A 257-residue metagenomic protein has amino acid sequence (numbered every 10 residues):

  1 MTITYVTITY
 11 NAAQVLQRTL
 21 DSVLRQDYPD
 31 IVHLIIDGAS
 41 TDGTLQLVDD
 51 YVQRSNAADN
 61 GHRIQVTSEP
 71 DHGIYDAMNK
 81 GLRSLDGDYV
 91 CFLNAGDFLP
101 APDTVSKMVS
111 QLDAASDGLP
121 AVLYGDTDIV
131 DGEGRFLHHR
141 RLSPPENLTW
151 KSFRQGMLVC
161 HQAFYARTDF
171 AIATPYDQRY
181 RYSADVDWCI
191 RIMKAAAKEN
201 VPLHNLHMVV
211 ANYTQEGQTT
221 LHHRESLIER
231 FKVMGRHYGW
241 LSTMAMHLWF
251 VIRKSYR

Functional and structural regions predicted by a protein language model:
M1-L221, S255-R257: Nucleotide-sugar donor-binding/catalytic module of glycosyltransferases that assemble extracellular/cell-envelope
Q26-Y28, M234-R257: Membrane-interface aromatic/basic loop that binds lipid-linked glycans or pyrophosphate carriers, typified by
A196, V209, T220-M244: Catalytic core of nucleotide-sugar-dependent glycosyltransferases
